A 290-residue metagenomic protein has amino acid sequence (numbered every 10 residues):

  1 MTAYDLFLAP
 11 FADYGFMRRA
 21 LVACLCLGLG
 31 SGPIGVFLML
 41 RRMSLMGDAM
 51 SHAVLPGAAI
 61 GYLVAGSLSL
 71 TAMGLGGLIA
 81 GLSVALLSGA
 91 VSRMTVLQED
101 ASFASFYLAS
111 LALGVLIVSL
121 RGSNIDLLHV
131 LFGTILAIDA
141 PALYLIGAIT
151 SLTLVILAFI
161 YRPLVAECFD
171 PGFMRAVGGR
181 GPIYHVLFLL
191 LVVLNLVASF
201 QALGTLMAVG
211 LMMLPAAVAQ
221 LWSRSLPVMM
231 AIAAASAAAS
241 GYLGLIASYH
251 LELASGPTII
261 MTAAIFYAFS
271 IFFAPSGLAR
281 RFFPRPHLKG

Functional and structural regions predicted by a protein language model:
M1-L29: Membrane-interfacial amphipathic/re-entrant helices at transmembrane-helix boundaries
Y4-F11, S102-R162: Transmembrane helix-bundle core of multi-pass membrane transporters and related energy-transducing complexes
L21-C26, T71-I79, A104-S105, L143-A148 (+3 more regions): Hydrophobic alpha-helical transmembrane segments
V36-S51, L55-N124, A219-A231, S248-L251 (+1 more regions): Short loop segments and helix-boundary regions at transmembrane helix junctions of multi-pass inner-membrane proteins
A53-Y62, S105-I117, A137, G181-L191 (+2 more regions): Small-residue-rich segments of transmembrane alpha-helices in multi-pass membrane proteins, especially helix faces
L143-P215: Helix-loop-helix "hairpin" substructures at the membrane interface of multi-pass membrane proteins
L206-P257: Transmembrane alpha-helical segments in multi-pass inner-membrane proteins
L253-G290: Cytosolic-side transmembrane-helix boundaries in multi-pass membrane proteins
